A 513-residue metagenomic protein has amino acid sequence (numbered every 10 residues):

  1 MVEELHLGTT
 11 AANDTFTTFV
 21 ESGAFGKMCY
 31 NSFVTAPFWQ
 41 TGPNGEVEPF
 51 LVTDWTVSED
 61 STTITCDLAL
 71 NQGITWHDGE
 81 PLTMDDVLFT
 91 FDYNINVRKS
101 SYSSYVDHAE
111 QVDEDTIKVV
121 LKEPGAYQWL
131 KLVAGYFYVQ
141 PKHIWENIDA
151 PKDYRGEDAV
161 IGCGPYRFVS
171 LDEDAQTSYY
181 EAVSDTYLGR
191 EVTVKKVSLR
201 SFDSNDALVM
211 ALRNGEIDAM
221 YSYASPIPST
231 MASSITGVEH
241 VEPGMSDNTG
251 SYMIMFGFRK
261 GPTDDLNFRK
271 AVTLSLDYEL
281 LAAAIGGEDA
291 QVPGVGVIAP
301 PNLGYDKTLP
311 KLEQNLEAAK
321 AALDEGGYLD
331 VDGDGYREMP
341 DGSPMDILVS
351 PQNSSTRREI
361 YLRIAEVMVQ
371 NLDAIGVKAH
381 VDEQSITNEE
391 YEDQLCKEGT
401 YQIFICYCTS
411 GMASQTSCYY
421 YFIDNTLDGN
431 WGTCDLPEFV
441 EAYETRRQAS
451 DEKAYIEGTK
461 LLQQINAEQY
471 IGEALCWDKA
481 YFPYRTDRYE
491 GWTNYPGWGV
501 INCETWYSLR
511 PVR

Functional and structural regions predicted by a protein language model:
H6-E59, D92, I161: N-terminal lobe/hinge region of extracytoplasmic solute-binding protein
T10, L132, Y223-A322, G326 (+3 more regions): Local pocket/hinge segments that shape ligand/substrate recognition
A24, S32, Q40-E46, G135-V192 (+5 more regions): Gly/Pro-rich hinge or "lid" segments in bacterial periplasmic/extracellular proteins
S61, H77, V120-Y138, E157-A207 (+1 more regions): Aromatic-rich, solvent-exposed beta-strand/loop patch
S101, H108-Q111, V169-E181, S198-K260 (+4 more regions): Extracellular/periplasmic solute-recognition and catalytic clefts
S101-I148: Surface-exposed binding/hinge segments that line and control ligand-binding clefts or catalytic entry sites
E173-A175, D330-S410, A480: Ligand/substrate-recognition segments at binding pockets and active sites
A175, S275-K307, I360-V369, D393-R513: Detector for C-terminal structural segments
